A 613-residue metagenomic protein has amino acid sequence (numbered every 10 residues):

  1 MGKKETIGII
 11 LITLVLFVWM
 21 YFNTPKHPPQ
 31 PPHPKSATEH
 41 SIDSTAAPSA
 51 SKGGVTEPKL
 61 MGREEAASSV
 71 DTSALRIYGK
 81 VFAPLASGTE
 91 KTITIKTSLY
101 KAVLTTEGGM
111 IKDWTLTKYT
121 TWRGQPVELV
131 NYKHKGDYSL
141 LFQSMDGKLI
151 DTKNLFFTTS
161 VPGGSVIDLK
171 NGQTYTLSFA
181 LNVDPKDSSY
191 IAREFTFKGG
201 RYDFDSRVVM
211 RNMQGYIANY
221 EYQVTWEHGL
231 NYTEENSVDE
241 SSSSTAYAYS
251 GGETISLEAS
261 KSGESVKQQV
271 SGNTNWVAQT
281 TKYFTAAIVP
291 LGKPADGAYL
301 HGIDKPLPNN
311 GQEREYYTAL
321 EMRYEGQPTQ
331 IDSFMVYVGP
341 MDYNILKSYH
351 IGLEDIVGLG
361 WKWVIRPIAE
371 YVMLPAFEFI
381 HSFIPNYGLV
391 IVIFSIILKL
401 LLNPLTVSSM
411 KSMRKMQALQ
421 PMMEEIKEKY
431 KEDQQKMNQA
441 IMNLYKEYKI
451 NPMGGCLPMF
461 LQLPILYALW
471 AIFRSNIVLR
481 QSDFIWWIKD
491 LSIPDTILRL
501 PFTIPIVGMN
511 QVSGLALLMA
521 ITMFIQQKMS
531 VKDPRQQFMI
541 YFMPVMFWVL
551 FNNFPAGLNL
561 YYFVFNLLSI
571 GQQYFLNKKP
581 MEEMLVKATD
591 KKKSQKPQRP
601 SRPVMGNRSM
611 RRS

Functional and structural regions predicted by a protein language model:
M1-D43, L104, K198-G199, S206-R211 (+8 more regions): Helix-loop-helix
M1-G2, H33, A50, E57 (+5 more regions): Generic N-terminal leader/processing signal
Y21-R123, E128-L129, K133, F179 (+1 more regions): Juxtamembrane extramembrane loops of integral membrane proteins
G62, L85-A86, K96, E258-A259 (+3 more regions): General structural signal for secondary-structure boundaries
T72, L85-D355: Soluble non-transmembrane domains of integral membrane proteins
